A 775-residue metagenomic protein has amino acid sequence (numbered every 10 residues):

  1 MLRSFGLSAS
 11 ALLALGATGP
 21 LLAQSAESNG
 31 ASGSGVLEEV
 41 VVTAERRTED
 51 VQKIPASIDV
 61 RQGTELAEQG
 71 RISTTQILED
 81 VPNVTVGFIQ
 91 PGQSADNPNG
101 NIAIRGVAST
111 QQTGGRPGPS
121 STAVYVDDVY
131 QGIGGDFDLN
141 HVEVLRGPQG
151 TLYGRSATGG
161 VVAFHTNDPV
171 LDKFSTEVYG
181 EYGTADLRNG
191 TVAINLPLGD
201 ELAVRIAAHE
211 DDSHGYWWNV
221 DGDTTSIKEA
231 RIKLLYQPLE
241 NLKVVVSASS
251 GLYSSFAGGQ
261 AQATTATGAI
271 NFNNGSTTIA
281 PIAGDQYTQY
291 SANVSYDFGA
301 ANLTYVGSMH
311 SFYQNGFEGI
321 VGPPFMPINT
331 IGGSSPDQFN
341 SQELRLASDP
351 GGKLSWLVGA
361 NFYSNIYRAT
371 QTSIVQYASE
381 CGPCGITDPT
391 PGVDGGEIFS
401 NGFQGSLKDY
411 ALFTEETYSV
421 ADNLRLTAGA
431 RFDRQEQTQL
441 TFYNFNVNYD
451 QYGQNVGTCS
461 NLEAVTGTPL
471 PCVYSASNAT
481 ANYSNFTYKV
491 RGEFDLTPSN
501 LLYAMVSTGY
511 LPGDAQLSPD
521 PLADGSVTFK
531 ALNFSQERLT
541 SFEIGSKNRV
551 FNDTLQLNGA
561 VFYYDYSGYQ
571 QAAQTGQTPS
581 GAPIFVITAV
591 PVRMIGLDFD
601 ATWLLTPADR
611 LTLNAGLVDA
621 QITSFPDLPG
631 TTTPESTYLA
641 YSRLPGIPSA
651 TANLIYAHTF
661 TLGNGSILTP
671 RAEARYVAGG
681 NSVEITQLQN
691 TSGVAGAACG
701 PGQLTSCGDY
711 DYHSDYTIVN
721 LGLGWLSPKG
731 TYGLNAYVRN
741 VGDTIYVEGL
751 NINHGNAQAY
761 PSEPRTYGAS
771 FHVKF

Functional and structural regions predicted by a protein language model:
M1-V81, N195, E240, Y296 (+2 more regions): N-terminal Sec signal peptide and the immediately downstream disordered periplasmic leader that contains the TonB box
V36-L171, I544: Acidic, small-polar-rich N-terminal luminal/periplasmic segments of exported/outer-membrane proteins
S120-S121, D136-H141, R146-A230, N241-L242 (+4 more regions): Outer-membrane beta-barrel translocator/receptor signature
W218, F256-T278, F317-I331, T372-G402 (+6 more regions): Solvent-exposed loop segments that connect transmembrane elements
L235-N241, L346-D349, S355, N361 (+1 more regions): Structural signature of Gram-negative outer-membrane beta-barrels, strongest in the C-terminal barrel of TonB-dependent
S291-E318, D495, L501-G513, L517-S518 (+5 more regions): Membrane-embedded beta-barrel scaffold of Gram-negative outer-membrane proteins
A347, W356-L357, D422, L426 (+3 more regions): Gram-negative outer-membrane beta-barrel transporters
D565, R675-S692, G724-F775: C-terminal beta-signal and adjacent terminal beta-strands/loops of Gram-negative outer-membrane beta-barrel proteins
